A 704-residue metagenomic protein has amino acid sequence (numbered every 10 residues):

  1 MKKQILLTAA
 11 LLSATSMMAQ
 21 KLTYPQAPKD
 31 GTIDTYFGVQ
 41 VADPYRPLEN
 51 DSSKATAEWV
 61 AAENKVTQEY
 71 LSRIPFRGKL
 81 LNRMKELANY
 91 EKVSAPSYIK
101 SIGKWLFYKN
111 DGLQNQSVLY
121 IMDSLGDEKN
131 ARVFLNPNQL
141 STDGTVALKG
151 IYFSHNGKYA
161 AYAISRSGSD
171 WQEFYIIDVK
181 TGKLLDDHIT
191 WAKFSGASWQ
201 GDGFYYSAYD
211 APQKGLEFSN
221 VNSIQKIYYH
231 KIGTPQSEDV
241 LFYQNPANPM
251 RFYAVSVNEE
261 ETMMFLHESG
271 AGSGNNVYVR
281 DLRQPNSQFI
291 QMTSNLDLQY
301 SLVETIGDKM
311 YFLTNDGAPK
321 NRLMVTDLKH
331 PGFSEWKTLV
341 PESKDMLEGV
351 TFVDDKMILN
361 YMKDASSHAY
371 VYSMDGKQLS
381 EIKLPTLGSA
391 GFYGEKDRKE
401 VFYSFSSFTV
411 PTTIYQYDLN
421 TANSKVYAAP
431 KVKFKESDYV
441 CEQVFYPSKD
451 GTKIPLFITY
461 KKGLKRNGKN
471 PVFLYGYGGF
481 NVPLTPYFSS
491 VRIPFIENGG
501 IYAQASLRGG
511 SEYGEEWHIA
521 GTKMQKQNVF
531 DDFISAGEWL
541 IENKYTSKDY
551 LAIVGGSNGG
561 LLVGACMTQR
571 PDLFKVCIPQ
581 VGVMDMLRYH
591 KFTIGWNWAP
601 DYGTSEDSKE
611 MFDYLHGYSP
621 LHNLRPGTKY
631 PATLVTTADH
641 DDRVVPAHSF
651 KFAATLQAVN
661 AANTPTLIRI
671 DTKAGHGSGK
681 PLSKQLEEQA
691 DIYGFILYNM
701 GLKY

Functional and structural regions predicted by a protein language model:
M1-K21: Bacterial Sec-dependent N-terminal signal peptides
K54-Y152, A163, R251-T305, T338 (+6 more regions): Non-catalytic accessory segments flanking enzyme active sites
W105, G157-A160, F204-Y205, M264 (+3 more regions): Hydrophobic beta-strand positions that form the internal "hydrophobic ladder" of WD40/Gbeta-like beta-propeller blades
N110-S117, S141-T145, I164-E173, H188-A192 (+7 more regions): A flexible loop/linker signature enriched in serine peptidases of the S9 family
I121-S124, Y175-V179, V221-G233, Y278-L282 (+2 more regions): Beta-propeller blade signature
K129-G196: A conserved hydrophobic secondary-structure block that centers on an alpha-helix together with its immediately flanking
N138-I151, A163-S169, K183, Y417-N423 (+7 more regions): Cap/lid segment of the alpha/beta-hydrolase catalytic domain
Q504-Y704: Active-site-proximal cap/loop segments of hydrolase catalytic domains
